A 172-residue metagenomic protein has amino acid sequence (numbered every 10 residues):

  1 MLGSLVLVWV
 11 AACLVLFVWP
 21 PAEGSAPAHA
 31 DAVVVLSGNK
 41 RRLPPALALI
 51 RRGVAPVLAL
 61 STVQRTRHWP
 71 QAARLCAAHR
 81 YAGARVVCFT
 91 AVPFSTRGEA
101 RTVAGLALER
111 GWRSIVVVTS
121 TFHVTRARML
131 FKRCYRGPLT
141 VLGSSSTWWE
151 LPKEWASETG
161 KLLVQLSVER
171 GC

Functional and structural regions predicted by a protein language model:
M1-L16: Hydrophobic membrane-insertion alpha-helices, especially the h-region of bacterial N-terminal signal peptides
V18-A156: A structural signal for short, hydrophobic/glycine-enriched beta-strand patches
L151-G171: A transmembrane-helix-recognition feature enriched in membrane-embedded lipid enzymes and envelope glyco-/phospholipid
